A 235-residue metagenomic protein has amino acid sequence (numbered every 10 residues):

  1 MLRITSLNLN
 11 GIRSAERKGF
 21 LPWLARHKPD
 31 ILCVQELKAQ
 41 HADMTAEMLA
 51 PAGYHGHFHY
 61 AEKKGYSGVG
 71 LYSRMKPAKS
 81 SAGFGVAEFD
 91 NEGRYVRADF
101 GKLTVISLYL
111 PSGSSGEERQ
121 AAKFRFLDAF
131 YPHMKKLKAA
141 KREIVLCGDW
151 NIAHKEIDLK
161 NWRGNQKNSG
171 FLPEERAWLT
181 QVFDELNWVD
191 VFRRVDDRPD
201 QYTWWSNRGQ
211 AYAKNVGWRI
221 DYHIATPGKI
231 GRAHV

Functional and structural regions predicted by a protein language model:
M1-P51, A61, Y66-S67, V182: N-terminal, active-site-proximal structural segment of metallo-dependent hydrolase catalytic domains
L2-N10, K102-S114, C147: Active-site-proximal beta-strand elements of phosphoester/diester hydrolases
L7-N8, L24-A42, V105, M134-E156 (+2 more regions): Active-site beta-strand/loop signature of hydrolases that rely on acidic residues for catalysis
L37-Q40, T45-G113: Structured beta-strand-rich core segments of catalytic domains in phosphoester-bond hydrolases
M48, A52-H55, F126-I220: Metal-dependent phosphoesterases centered on the DNase I-like endonuclease/exonuclease/phosphatase
K64-S80, P199, A211-I230: Conserved beta strand-loop-helix elements of the APE1-like EEP
G85-V86, L110-L127, G164-N168: Surface-exposed cleft-lining segments at the edges of enzyme active sites
A233-V235: Conserved small/polar residues in nucleotide/adenosyl-binding loops
